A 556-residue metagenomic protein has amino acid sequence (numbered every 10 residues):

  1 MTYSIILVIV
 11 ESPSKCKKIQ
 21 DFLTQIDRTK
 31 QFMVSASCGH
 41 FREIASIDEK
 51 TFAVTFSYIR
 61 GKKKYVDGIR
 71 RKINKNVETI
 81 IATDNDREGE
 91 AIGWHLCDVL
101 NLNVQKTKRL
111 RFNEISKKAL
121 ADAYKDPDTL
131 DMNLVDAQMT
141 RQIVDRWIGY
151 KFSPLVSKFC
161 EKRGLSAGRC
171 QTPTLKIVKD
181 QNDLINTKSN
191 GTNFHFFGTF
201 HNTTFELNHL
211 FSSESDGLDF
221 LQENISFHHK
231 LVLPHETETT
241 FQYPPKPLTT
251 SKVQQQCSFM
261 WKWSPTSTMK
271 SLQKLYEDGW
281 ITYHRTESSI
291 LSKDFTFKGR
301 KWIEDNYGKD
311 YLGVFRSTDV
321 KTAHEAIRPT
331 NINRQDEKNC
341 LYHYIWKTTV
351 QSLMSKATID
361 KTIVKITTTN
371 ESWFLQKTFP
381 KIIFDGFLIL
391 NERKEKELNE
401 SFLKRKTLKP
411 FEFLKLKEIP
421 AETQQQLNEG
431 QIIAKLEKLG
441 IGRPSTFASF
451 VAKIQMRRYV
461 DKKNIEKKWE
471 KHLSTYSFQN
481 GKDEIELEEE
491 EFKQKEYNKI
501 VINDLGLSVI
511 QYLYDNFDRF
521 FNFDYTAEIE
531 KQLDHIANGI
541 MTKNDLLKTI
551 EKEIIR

Functional and structural regions predicted by a protein language model:
M1-R146, F152, F315, K396-E397 (+3 more regions): Intrinsically disordered, low-complexity regulatory segments
T2-L7, D21, I26, V99 (+5 more regions): Basic, low-complexity terminal or inter-domain segments flanking catalytic cores
K17-A45, T172-D216, S352-L398: Structured, non-catalytic alpha/beta "coupling" segments that mediate domain-domain communication and provide generic
F56-T79, L175-I177, Q256-C257, H343-V350 (+1 more regions): Phosphate-interacting basic helix/loop segments used at nucleotide- and nucleic-acid interfaces
V77-I80, T204-E214, L221, I529: OB-fold/S1-family RNA-binding modules
I115-F200, T237-F241: C-terminal or mid-to-C-terminal helical accessory/interaction module adjacent to the motor/catalytic core
E214-P247, Q254, K404-T407: Metal- or metallocofactor-binding catalytic centers and their adjacent structured scaffolds across diverse enzyme
